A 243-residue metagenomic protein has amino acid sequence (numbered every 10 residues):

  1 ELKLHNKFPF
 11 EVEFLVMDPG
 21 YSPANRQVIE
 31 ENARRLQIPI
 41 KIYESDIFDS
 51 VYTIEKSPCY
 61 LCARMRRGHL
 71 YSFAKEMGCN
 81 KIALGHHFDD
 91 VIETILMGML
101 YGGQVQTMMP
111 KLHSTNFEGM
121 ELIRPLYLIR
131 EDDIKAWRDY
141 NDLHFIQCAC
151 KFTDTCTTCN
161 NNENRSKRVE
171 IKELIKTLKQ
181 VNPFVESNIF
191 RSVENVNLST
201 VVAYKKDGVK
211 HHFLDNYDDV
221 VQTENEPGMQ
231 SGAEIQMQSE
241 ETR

Functional and structural regions predicted by a protein language model:
E1-V105, M109, D132-Y140, V220 (+1 more regions): ATP-dependent adenylation/nucleotidyltransferase module used to activate substrates
D18-G20, D46-F48, S114, L128 (+2 more regions): Short, solvent-exposed coil/turn elements at secondary-structure transition points
R34, T53, G102, S114 (+3 more regions): Residue-level signature of transmembrane alpha-helix interfaces in integral membrane proteins
L61, A83, P125, I129 (+2 more regions): A short glycine-/small-residue-rich loop at the edge of a beta-strand within enzyme catalytic domains
R64-M77, K111-F117, K172-S192: Short, basic, helix/turn surface patches
D90-I175: Catalytic subdomain that performs nucleotidyl-dependent activation
L143-I235, E240-R243: The feature marks non-catalytic terminal segments
